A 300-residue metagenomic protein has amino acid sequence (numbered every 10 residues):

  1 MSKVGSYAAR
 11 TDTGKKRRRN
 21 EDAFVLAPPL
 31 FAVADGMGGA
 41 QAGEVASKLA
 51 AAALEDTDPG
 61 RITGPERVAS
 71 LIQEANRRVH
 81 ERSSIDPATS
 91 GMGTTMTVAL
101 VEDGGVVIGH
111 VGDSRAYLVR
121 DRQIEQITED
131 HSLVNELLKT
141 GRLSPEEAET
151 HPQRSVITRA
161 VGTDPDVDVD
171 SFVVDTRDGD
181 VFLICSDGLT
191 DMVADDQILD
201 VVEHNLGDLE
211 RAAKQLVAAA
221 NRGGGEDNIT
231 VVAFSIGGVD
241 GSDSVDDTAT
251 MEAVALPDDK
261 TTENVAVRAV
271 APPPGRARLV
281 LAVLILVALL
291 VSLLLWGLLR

Functional and structural regions predicted by a protein language model:
M1-R300: PP2C/PPM-type serine/threonine phosphatase catalytic domain
